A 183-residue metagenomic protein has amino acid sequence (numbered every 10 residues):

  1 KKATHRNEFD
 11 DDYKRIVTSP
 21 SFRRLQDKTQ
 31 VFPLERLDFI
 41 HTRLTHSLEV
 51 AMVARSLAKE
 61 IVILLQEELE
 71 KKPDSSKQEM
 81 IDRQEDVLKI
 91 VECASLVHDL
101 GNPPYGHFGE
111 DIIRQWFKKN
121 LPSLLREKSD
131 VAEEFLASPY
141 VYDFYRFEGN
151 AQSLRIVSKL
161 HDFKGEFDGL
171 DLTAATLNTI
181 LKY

Functional and structural regions predicted by a protein language model:
K1-H5, V17-K28, L37, L48 (+3 more regions): Sequence-structural signature of the catalytic-core scaffold of metal-dependent phosphohydrolases that act on
I40-L44: Membrane-entry segments of alpha-helical transmembrane domains in multi-pass membrane proteins
